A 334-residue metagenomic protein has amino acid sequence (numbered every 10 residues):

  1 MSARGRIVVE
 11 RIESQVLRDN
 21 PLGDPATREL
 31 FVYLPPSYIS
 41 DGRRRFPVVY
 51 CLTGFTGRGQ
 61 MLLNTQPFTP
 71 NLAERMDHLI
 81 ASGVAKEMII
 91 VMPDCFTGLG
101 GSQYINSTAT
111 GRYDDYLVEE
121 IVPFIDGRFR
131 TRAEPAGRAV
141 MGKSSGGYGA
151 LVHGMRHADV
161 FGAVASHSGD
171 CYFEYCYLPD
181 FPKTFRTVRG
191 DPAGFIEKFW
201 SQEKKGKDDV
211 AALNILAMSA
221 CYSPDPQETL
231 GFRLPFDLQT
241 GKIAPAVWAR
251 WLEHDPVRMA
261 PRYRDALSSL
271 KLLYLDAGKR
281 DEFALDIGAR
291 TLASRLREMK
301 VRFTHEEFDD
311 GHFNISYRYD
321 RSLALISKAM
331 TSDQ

Functional and structural regions predicted by a protein language model:
M1-Q334: Non-catalytic cap/lid and distal C-terminal segments of serine-dependent acyl enzymes
